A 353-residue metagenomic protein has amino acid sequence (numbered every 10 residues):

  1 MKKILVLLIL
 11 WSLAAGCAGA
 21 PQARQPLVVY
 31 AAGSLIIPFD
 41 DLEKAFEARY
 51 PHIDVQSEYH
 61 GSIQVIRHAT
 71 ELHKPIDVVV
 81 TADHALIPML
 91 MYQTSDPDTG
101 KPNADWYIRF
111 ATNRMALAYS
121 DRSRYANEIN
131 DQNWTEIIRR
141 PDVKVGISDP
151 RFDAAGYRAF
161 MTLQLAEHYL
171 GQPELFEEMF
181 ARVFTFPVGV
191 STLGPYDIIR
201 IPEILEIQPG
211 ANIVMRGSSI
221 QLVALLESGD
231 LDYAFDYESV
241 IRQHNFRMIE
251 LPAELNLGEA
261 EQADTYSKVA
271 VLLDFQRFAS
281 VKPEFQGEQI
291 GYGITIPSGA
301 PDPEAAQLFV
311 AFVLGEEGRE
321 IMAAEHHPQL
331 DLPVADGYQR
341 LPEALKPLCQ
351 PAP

Functional and structural regions predicted by a protein language model:
M1-I4: Positively charged n-region of N-terminal signal peptides that target proteins for export
A15-G16: C-terminal motif of bacterial Sec signal peptides marking the signal peptidase cleavage site
G19-Y50, D54, E58-T70, D83-H84 (+2 more regions): Exported/periplasmic ABC-transporter solute-binding proteins
H73: Conserved hydrophobic/amphipathic secondary-structure segments that form or flank ligand- or partner-binding grooves
I76, N113-M115, Y292: Change "...and in nucleic-acid phosphodiester-cleaving endonucleases..." to "...and in nucleic-acid processing enzymes
I76-V78, L86-T99, A104-I108: Short beta-strand-centered segments that line the small-molecule binding cleft or hinge of alpha/beta clamshell
A104-N130: Hydrophobic/proline-rich hinge and linker segments of small-molecule sensing/allosteric domains, predominantly
